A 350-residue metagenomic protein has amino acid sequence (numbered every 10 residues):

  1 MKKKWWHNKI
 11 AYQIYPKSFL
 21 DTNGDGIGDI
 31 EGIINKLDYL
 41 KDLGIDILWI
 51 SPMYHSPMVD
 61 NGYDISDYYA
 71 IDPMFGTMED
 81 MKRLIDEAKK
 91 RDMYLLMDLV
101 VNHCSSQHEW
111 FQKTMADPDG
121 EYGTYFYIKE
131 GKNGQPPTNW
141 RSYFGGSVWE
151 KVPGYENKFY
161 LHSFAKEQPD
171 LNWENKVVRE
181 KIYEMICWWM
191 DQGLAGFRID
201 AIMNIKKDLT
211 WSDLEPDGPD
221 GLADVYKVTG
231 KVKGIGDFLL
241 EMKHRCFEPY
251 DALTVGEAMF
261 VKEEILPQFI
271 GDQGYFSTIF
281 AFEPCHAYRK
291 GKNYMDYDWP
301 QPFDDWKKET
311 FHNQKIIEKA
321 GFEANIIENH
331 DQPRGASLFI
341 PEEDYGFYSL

Functional and structural regions predicted by a protein language model:
M1-L350: Active-site and adjacent substrate-binding regions of carbohydrate-active enzymes
